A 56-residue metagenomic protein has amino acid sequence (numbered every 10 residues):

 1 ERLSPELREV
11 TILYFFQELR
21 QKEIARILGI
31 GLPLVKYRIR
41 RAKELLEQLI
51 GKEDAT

Functional and structural regions predicted by a protein language model:
E1-R8: Short helix-coil-helix linker/hinge
L7, L28-K52: DNA-recognition helix of helix-turn-helix
V10-Y14: A short pre-motif secondary-structure segment
F15-F16, R40: Short acidic-aromatic loop segments in the C-terminal HATPase_c
A55-T56: Intrinsically disordered, low-complexity basic tails/linkers immediately adjacent to helix-turn-helix/homeobox/MYB/SANT
